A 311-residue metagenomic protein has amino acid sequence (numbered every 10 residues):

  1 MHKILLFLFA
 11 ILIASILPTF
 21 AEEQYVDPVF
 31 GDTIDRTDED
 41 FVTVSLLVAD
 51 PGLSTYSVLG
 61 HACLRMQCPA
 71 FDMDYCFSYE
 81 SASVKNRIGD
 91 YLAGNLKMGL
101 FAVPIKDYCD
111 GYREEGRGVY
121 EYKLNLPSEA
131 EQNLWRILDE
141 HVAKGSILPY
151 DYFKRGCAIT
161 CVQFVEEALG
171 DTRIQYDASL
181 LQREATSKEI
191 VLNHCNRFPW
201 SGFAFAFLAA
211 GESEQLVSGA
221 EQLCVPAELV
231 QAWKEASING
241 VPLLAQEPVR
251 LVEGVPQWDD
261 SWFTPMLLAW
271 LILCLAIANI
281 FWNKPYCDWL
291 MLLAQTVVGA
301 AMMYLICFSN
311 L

Functional and structural regions predicted by a protein language model:
M1-I4: Positively charged n-region of N-terminal signal peptides that target proteins for export
F7-S15: Bacterial N-terminal signal peptides
L17-A21: Sec/Tat signal peptide C-region and signal peptidase I cleavage site
E23, E140-L311: Activation targets extended, charge/polar-rich intrinsically disordered C-terminal tails
Y25-T43: Short, Gly/Pro- and small/polar-rich lid/capping loops
E39-R117: Glycine-rich catalytic cores of cysteine/serine-nucleophile enzymes that process amide/ester linkages in cell-envelope
G52-L53, R117-N125, V142-Y152: Second-shell loop/turn segments in exported
E129-L138: Short, charged, amphipathic alpha-helices and their helix-cap/turn boundaries
